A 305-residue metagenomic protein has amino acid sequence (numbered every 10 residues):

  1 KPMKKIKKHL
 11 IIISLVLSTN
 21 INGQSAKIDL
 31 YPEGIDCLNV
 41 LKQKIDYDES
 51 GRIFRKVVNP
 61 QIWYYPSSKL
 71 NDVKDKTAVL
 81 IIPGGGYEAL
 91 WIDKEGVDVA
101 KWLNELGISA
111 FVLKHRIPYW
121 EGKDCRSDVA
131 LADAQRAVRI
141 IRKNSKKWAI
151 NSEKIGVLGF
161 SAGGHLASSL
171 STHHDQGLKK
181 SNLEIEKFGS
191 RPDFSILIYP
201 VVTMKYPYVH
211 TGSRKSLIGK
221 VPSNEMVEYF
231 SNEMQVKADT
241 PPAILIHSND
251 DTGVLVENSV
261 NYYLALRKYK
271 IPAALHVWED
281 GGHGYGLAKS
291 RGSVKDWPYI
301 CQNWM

Functional and structural regions predicted by a protein language model:
Q24-V73: N-terminal cap/lid segment of alpha/beta-hydrolase-fold proteins
D48-E49, P200-Q235, P241: Mobile cap/lid helix-loop segments that gate and shape the active-site cleft of serine hydrolases
D75-G84: Short beta-strand element of the alpha/beta-hydrolase
L90-D98, H115-S152, R291-K295: Catalytic nucleophile-loop/oxyanion-hole region of alpha/beta-hydrolase and closely related hydrolase-like folds
R136-V209, V227: Primarily recognizes the serine-hydrolase "nucleophile elbow" in alpha/beta-hydrolase and SGNH/GDSL folds
M204, D250-V254: Acidic catalytic loop of the alpha/beta-hydrolase fold
D239, I244-H247, D251: Short beta-strand/loop motif that positions the catalytic acidic residue of the alpha/beta-hydrolase fold
V260-M305: C-terminal catalytic histidine-bearing segment of alpha/beta-hydrolase fold enzymes
